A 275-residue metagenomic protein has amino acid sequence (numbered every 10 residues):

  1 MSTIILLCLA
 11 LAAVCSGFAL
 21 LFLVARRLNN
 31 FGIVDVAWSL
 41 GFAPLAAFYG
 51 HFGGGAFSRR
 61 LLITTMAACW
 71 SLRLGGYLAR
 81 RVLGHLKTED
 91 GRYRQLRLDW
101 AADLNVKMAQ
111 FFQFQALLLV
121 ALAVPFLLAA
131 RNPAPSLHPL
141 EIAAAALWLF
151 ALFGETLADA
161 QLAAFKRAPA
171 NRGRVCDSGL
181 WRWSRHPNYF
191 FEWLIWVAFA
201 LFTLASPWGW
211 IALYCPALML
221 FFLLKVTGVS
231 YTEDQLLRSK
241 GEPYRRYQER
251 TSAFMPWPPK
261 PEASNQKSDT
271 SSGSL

Functional and structural regions predicted by a protein language model:
M1-T3, L23-R27, C176: Short juxtamembrane and helix-loop transition motifs at transmembrane-helix boundaries in membrane proteins
I4-F18, G41-L74, L78-R80, L119-Q161 (+1 more regions): Hydrophobic transmembrane alpha-helices
A19-N30, G76-V82: C-terminal ends of transmembrane helices
R27-L28, W100, K240, T251: A broad structural signal for alpha-helix termini and local helix breaks/kinks
L28-F42, K87-Q110, R174-W181: Juxtamembrane helix-capping/reentrant segments at transmembrane boundaries
L74-F126: Hydrophobic alpha-helical segments and helix pairs
P261-L275: Short, basic, low-complexity termini and linkers enriched in Ser/Thr/Gly/Pro that act as targeting/leader peptides
